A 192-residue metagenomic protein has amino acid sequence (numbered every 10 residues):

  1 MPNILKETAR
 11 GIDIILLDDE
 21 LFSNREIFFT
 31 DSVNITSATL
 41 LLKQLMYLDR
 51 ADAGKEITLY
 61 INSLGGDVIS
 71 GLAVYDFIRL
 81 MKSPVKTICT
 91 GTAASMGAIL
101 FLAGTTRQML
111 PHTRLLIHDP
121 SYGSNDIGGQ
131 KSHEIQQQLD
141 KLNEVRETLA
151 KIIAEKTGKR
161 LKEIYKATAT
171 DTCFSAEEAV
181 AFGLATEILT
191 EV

Functional and structural regions predicted by a protein language model:
M1-V192: Terminal-region recognition feature
